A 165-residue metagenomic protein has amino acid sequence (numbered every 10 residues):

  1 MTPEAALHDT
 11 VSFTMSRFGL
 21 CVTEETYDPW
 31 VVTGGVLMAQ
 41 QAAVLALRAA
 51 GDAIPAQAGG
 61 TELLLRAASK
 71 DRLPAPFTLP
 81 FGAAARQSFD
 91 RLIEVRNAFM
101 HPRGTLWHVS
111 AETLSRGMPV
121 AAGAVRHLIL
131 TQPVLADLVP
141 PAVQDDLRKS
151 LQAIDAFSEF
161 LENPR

Functional and structural regions predicted by a protein language model:
M1-G34, A50, V134, L138-R165: Charged alpha-helical initiation segments
T2-A6, T23, Y27-V31, P80-A84 (+2 more regions): Non-transmembrane, amphipathic alpha-helical segments
H8-M15, A43, M118-A122: Hydrophobic core segments within long, regular secondary-structure runs in both alpha- and beta-rich folds
R17-L20, Q41, P102, H127-T131: Amphipathic, soluble alpha-helical interaction motifs
P29-V36, Q40, R86-Q87, I93 (+1 more regions): Non-catalytic, well-ordered alpha-helical scaffold segments
A39-G51: Extended, well-ordered alpha-helical segments in internal regulatory regions
D52-D90, E94-A98, P102, L106-W107 (+2 more regions): Flexible secondary-structure boundary motifs
A84-Q87, G104-R165: Polyanionic, low-complexity intrinsically disordered segments
